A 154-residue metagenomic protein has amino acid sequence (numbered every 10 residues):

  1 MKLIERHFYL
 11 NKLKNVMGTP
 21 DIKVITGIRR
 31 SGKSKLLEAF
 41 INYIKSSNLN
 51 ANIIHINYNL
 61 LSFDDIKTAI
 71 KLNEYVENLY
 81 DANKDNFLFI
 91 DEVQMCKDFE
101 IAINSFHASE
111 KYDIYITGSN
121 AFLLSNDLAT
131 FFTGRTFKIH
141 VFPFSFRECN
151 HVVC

Functional and structural regions predicted by a protein language model:
M1-C154: Phosphate-binding site recognition
